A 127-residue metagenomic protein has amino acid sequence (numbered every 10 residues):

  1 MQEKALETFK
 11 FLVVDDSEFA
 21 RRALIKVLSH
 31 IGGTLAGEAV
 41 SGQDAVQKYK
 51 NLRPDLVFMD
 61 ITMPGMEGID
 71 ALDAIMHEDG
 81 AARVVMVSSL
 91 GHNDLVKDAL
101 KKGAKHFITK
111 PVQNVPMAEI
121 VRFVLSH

Functional and structural regions predicted by a protein language model:
E18-G37: Two-component/phosphorelay signaling modules centered on CheY-like receiver
S41-D44, E67-D70: Acidic catalytic/metal-coordinating carboxylates
L52-F58: Active-site beta3 strand of CheY-like receiver
M63: Receiver (REC) domain active-site loop signature in two-component systems and cognate sites in sensor histidine kinases
D70, G91-H106: Alpha4 helix (beta4-alpha4-beta5 surface) of REC/receiver domains from two-component response regulators
D94, V112-V121: C-terminal output helix
